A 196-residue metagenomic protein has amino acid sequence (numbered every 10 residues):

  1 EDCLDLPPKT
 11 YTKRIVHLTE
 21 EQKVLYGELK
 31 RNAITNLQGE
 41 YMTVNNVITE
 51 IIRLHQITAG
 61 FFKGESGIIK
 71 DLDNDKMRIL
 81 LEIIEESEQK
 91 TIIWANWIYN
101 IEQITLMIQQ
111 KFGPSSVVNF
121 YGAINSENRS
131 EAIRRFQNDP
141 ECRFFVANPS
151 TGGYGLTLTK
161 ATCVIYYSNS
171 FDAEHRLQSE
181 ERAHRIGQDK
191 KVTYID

Functional and structural regions predicted by a protein language model:
D5-L156: Conserved Helicase C-terminal RecA-like lobe
K76, R129, R182-R185, D196: Short, cationic motifs built from Arg/Lys/His that form the positively charged side of catalytic pockets
Y121-N125, S168-A173: Short, acidic/turn-prone active-site loops that include or flank metal/cofactor- and phosphate-binding residues
F145, V164-I165, A183: Short, well-ordered beta-strand core segments
P149, S168, G187: Short Ser/Thr-rich beta->loop micro-motif in glycosyltransferases that lines and helps position the nucleotide-sugar
L156-N169, V192-D196: A short beta-strand element within the Helicase C-terminal
D172-V192: Conserved SF2 helicase motif VI
